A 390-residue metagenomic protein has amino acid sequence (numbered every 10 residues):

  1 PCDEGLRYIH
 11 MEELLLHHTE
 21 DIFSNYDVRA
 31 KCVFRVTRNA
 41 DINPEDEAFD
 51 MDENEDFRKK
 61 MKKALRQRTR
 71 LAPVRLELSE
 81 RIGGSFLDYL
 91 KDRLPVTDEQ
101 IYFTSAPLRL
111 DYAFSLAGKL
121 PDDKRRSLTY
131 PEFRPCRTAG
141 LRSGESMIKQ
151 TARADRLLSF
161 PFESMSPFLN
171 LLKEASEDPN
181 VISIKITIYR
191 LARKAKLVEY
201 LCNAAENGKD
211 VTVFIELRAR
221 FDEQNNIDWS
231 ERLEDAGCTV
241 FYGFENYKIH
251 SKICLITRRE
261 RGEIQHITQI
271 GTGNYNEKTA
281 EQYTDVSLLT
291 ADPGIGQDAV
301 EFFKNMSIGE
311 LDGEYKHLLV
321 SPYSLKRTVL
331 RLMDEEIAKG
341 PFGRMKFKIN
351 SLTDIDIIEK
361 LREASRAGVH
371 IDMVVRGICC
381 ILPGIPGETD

Functional and structural regions predicted by a protein language model:
P1-M345, E363-A367, G377-D390: N-terminal localization/anchoring segments of enzymes in phospholipid and broader phosphate metabolism
H370-V374: Hydrophobic alpha/beta core scaffold segments
